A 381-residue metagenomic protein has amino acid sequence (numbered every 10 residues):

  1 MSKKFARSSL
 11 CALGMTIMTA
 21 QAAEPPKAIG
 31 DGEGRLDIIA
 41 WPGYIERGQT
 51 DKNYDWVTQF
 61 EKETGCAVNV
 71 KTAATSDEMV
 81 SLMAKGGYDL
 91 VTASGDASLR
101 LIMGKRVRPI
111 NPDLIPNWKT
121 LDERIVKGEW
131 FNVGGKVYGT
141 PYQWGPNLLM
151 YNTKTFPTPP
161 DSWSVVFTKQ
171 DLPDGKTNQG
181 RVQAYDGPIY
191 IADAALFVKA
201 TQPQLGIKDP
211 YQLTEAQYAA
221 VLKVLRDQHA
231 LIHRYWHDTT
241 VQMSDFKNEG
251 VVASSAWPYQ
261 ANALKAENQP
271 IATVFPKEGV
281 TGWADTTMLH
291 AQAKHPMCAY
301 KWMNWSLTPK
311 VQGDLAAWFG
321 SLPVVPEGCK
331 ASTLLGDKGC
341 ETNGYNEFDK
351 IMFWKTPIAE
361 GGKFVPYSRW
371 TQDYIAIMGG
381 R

Functional and structural regions predicted by a protein language model:
M1-L36, R381: Short, low-complexity disordered leader/linker segments with a strong preference for bacterial N-terminal type II
A23-L101: Early extracytoplasmic/lumenal segment of secretory-pathway proteins
E46-K52, T92-V241: Extracytoplasmic ligand-binding site segments that recognize negatively charged/polar headgroups
A97-R100, S255-P270: A ligand-binding cleft/hinge motif common to bilobed small-molecule-binding domains
T120, A219-Q228, E267-A291: Periplasmic-binding protein-like
M150-T155, L196-K199, W283-H295, D314: A bilobed periplasmic-binding-protein/Venus flytrap-type ligand-binding module shared by bacterial periplasmic
H290-W354: Mature extracytoplasmic/periplasmic domains
K350-R381: Conserved C-terminal helix/tail region of periplasmic/extracytoplasmic solute-binding proteins
